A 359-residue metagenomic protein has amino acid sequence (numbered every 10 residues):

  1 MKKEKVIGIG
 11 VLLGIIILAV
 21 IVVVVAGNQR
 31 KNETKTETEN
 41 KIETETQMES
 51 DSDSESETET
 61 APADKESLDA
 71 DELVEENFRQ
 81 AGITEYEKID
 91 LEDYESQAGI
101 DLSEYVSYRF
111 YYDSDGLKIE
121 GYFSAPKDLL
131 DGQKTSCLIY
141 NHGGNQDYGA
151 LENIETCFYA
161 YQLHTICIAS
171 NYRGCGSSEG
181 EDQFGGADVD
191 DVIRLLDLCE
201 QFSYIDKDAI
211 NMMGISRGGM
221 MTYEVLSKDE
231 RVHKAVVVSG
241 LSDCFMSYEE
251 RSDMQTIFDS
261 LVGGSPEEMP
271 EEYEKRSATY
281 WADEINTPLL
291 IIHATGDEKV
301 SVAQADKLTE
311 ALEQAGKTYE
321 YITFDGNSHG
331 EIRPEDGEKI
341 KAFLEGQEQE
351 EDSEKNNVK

Functional and structural regions predicted by a protein language model:
K2-E104: N-terminal targeting or regulatory segments adjacent to alpha/beta-hydrolase or S9 domains
Y86-D131: N-terminal cap/lid segment of alpha/beta-hydrolase-fold proteins
L129-T135, Y140-G180, F245: Short substrate-entry loop that stabilizes the transition state in hydrolases
A150, F245-W281, T287: Mobile cap/lid helix-loop segments that gate and shape the active-site cleft of serine hydrolases
Q183-S203: Alpha/beta-hydrolase active-site loop
G219-E230: Short glycine-enriched nucleophile-adjacent loop and the immediately C-terminal alpha-helix near the catalytic center
I285, I291-H293, D297: Short beta-strand/loop motif that positions the catalytic acidic residue of the alpha/beta-hydrolase fold
D306, E313-K359: C-terminal catalytic histidine-bearing segment of alpha/beta-hydrolase fold enzymes
